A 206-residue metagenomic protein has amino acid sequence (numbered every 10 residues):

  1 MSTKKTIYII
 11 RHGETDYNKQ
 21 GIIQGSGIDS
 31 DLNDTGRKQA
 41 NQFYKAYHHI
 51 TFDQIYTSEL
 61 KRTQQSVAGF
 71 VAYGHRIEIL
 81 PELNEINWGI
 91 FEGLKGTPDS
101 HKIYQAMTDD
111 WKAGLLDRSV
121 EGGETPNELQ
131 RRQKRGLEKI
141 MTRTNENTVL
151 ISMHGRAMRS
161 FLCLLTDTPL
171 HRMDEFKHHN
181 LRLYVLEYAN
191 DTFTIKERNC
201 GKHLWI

Functional and structural regions predicted by a protein language model:
M1-T6, I86-S100, T142-T148, C163-I206: Acidic, low-complexity terminal tails and accessory targeting/binding regions of phosphate-metabolizing enzymes
K5, R11-I79: Active-site-proximal alpha-helix that buttresses catalytic centers in soluble enzyme cores
T6-I10, N147-M153, A157: Beta-strand elements within well-structured catalytic alpha/beta cores of enzymes that handle phosphate/sulfate esters
T15, A157-M158: Short active-site segment of divalent metal-dependent hydrolases/proteases that encodes the spacing between
Y17, Y73-R132, K196-E197: Phosphate-handling substructures
N41-K45, Q130, K134-T142, L162: Generic structural signal for well-ordered alpha-helical scaffold segments
T57-S58, R131, S152-M153: Short beta-strand scaffold positions
G69, S160-L164: Active-site signature of alpha/beta-hydrolase-fold catalytic machinery across serine- and Asp/Cys-nucleophile hydrolases
